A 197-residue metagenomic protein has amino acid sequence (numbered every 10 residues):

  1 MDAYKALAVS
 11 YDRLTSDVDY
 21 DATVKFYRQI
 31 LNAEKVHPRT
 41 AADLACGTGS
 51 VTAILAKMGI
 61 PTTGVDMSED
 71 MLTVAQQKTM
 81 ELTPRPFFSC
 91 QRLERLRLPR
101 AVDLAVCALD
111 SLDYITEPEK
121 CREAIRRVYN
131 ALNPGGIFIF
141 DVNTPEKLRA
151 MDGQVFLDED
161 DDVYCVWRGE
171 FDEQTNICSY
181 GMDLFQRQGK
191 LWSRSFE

Functional and structural regions predicted by a protein language model:
M1-H37: Conserved class I S-adenosyl-L-methionine
A41, A105: Receiver (REC) domain switch-region micro-motif
A42, G49-R95: Class I SAM-dependent methyltransferase SAM/SAH-binding core
R97-L104: A short acidic, Gly/Pro-enriched loop at the edge of an enzyme's catalytic core that lines a small-molecule cofactor
A108-D110: Residues lining the SAM
D113-I115: A short His-aromatic
R122-P134: A short glycine-rich, Lys/Arg-flanked "PGG" loop and its adjoining helix->strand segment in the class I
I139-E197: SAM-dependent methyltransferase
